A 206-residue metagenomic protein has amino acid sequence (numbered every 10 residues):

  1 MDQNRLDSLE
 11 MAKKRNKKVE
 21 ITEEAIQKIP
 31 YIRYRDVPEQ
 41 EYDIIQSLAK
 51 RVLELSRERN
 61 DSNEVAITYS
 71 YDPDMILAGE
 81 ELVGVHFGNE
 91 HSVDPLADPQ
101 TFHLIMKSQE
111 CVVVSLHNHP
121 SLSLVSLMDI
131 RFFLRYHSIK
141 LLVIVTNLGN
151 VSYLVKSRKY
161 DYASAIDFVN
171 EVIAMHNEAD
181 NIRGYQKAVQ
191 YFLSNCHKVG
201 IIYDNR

Functional and structural regions predicted by a protein language model:
D2-C111, S123-R206: Conserved beta-strand-loop surface patch within small alpha/beta domains used for substrate/adaptor or ligand engagement
V112-H119: Acidic beta-strand-to-loop metal/phosphate-binding motif
